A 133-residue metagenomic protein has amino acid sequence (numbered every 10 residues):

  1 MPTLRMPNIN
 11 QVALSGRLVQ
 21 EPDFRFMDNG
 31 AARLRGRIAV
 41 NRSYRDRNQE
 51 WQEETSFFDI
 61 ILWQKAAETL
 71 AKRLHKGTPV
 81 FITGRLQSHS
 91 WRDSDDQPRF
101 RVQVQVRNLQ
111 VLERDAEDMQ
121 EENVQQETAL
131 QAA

Functional and structural regions predicted by a protein language model:
M1-N10, F24-N29, R45-E50, K72 (+2 more regions): Acidic, gly/ser/pro-rich intrinsically disordered tails
P7, E53-T55, V104: ABC ATPase A-loop
V12-E53, F100: Core FKBP-type peptidyl-prolyl cis-trans isomerase
A13-L18, I38, K76-S88, V106-L109: OB-fold and OB-like beta-barrel modules that bind single-stranded nucleic acids
R33-R35, F57, V106: Hydrophobic residues on conserved beta-strands that form the core of alpha/beta folds
D46-K72: A beta-strand/beta-hairpin structural motif
W63-R99, L112-D115: Beta-rich strand-turn-strand
P98-R99, Q103-N108: A contiguous, mid-protein "functional segment" used to position or interact with cofactors/ions or partner subunits
